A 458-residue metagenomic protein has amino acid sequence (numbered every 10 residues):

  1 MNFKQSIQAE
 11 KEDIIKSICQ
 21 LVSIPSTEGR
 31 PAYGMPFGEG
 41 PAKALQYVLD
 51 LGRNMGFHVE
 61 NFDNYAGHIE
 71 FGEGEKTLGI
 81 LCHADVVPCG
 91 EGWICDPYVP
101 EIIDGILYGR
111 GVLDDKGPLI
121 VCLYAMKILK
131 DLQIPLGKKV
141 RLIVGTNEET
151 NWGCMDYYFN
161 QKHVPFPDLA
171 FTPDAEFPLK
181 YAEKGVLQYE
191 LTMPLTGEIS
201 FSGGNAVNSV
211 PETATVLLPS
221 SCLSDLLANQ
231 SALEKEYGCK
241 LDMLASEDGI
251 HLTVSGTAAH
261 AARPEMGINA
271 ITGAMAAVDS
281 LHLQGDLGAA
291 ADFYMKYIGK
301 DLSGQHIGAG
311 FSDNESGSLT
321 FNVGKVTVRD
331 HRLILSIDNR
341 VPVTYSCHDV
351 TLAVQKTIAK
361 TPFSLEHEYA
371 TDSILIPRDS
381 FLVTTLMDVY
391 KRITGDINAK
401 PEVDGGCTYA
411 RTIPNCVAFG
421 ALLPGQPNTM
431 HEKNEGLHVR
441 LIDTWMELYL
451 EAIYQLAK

Functional and structural regions predicted by a protein language model:
N2-R110, D131-L136: Acidic/His- and Gly-rich active-site-bordering loop/insert found across diverse amide/peptide-bond hydrolases
E60, A262-D330, S336, R340-D349 (+1 more regions): An extended, acidic, His-containing surface patch that forms the Zn2+-binding/catalytic region of metallohydrolases
G67-I69, V216, D248-S255, I334-I337 (+1 more regions): A generic structural motif
T77-V144, T150-N151, Q161-H163, E432-T444: Active-site metal-coordination/substrate-binding segment of hydrolases, especially metallo-dependent peptidases
V87-I102, F166, V186-Q188, T192-M193 (+2 more regions): Acidic-glycine-rich active-site phosphate/pyrophosphate-binding loop
D115-T196, L227, K240, S303-E315: Acidic/histidine-rich catalytic neighborhood of metal-dependent amide-processing enzymes
L119-L129, Y158, L218, A274-V278 (+2 more regions): Buried hydrophobic packing segments
Y181-K184, Q188, T196-S202, V207-T257 (+2 more regions): Acidic-enriched catalytic cores of C-N bond-cleaving enzymes acting on peptides and small amides
